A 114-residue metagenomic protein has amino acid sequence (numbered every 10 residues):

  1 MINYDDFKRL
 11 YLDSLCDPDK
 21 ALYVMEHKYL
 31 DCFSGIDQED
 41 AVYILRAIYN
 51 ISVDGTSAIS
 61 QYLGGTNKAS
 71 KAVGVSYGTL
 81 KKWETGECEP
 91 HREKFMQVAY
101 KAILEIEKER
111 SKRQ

Functional and structural regions predicted by a protein language model:
M1-Y4, V75-Y77, E93: Intrinsically disordered, low-complexity regions enriched in Ser/Pro/Gly/Gln/His and often acidic
M1-Y49: N-terminal flexible/basic segments that precede or flank functional cores
G35-Y62, E109-R113: A short, Lys/Arg-rich alpha-helix, primarily the initiator
T66-V73: Short alpha-helical "recognition helix" segments of helix-turn-helix
G74-P90: Recognition helix of helix-turn-helix/homeodomain-like DNA-binding domains that insert into the DNA major groove
H91-K112: DNA major-groove recognition helix of helix-turn-helix/homeodomain DNA-binding modules
